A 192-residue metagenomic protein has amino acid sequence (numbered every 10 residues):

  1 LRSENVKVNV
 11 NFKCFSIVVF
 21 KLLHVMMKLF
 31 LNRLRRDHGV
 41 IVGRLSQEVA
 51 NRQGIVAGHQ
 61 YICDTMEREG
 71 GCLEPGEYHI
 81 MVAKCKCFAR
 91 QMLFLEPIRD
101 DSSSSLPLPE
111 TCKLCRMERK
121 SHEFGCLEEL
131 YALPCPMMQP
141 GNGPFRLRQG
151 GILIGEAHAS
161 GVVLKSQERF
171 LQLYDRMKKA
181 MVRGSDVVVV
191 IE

Functional and structural regions predicted by a protein language model:
N5-V6, I17, C115-E118: General secretory precursor processing signal
K21-L23: Short, positively charged and aromatic/hydrophobic N-terminal segments
M26-V187: Cell wall/extracellular polymer interaction/catalysis modules
